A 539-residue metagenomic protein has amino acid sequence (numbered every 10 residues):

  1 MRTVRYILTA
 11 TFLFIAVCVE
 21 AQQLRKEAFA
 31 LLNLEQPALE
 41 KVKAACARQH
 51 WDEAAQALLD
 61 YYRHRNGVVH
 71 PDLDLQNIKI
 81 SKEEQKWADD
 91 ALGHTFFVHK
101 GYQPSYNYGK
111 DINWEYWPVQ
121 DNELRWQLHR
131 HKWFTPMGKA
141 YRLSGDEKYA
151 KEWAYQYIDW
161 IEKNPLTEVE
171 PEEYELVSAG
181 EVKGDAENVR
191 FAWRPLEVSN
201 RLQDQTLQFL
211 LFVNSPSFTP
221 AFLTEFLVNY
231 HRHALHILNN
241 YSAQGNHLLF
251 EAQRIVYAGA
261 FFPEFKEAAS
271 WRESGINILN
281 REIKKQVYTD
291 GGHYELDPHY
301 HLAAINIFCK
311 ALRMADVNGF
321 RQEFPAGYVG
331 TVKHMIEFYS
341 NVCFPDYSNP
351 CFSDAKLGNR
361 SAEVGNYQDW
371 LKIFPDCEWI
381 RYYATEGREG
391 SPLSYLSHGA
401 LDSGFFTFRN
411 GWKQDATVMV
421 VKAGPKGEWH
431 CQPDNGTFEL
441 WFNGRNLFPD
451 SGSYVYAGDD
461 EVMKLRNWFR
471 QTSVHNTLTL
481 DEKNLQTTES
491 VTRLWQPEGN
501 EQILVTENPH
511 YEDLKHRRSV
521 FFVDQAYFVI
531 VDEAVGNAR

Functional and structural regions predicted by a protein language model:
M1-Q23: Bacterial Sec-dependent N-terminal signal peptides
Q22-H99: Extreme N-terminal leader/anchor segments
W51, N66-H70, I80-L92, F96-Y102 (+4 more regions): Short, solvent-exposed loop/edge-beta patches enriched in aromatic
E53, R65, V69, W160-K163 (+9 more regions): Short secondary-structure junctions and interdomain/linker hinges
H70, L75, I80-T95, H99-Q103 (+9 more regions): Sequence-level motif detector for i,i+2 pairs with an aromatic at +2
S105-K110, W114-E115, Q120-K333: Aromatic-lined, polymer-binding surfaces characteristic of secreted/periplasmic polysaccharide-degrading enzymes
Y288-F448, P497-G499, L504-V505: Carbohydrate-active enzyme catalytic cores, enriched for enzymes that act on polyanionic acidic polysaccharides
P392-R539: Non-catalytic C-terminal accessory modules of carbohydrate-active enzymes
